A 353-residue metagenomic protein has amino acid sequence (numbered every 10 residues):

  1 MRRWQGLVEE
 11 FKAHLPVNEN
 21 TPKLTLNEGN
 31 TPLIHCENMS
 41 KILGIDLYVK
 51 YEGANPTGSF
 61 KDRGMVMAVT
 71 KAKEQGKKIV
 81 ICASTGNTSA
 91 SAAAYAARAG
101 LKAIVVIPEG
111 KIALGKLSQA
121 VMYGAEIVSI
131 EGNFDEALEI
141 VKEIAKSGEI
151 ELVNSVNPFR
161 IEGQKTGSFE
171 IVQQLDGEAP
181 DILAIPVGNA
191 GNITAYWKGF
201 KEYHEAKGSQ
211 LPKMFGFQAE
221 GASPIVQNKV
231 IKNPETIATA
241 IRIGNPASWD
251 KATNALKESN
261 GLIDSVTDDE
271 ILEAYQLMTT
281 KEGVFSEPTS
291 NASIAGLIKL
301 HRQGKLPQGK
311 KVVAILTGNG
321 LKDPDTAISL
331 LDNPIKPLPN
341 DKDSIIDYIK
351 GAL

Functional and structural regions predicted by a protein language model:
M1-L353: PLP-dependent amino-acid enzyme catalytic core
